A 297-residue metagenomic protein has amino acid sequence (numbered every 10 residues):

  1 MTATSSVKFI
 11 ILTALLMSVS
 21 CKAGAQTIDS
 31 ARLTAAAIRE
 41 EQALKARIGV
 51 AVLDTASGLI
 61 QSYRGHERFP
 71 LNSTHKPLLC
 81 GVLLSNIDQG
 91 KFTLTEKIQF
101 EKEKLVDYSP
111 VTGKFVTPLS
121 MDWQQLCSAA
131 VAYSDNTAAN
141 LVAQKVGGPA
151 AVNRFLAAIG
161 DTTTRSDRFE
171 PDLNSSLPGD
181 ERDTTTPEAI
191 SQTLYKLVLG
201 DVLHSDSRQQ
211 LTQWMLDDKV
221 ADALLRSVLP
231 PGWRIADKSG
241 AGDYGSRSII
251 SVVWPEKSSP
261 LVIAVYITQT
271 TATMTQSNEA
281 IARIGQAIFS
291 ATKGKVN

Functional and structural regions predicted by a protein language model:
K8-S20: Bacterial N-terminal signal peptides
C21-A25: Sec/Tat signal peptide C-region and signal peptidase I cleavage site
Q26-E40, A56, Q144-K145, P149-A150 (+3 more regions): Structured C-terminal helix/loop/strand segments within mature extracytoplasmic catalytic/sensor domains
E41-F69, F92: Short, conserved catalytic-motif segment at the N-terminal edge
R47, L119, N140-L199: Mid-domain, small-residue-enriched loop/turn segments at the edges of structured enzyme/sensor domains
T55, L94-V111, V146-G147, L173 (+1 more regions): Acidic helix-start/capping segments at beta-turn-to-alpha-helix junctions
G58, P70-F100, I263: Active-site SXXK
L105-L141, P149: Conserved catalytic neighborhood of penicillin-recognizing serine enzymes
